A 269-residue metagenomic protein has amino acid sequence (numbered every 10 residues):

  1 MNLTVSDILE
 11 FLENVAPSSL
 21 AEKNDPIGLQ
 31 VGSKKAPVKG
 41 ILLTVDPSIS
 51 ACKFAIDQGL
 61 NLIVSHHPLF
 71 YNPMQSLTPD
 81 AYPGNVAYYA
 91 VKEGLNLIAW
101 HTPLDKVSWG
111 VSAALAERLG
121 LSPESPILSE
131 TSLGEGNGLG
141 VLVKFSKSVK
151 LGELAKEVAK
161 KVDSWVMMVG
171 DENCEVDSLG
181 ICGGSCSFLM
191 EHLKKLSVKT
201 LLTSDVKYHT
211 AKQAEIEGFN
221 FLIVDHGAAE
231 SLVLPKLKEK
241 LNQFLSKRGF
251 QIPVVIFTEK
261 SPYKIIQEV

Functional and structural regions predicted by a protein language model:
M1-V269: Active-site catalytic microenvironments in core metabolic enzymes, especially phosphate/sugar-handling
